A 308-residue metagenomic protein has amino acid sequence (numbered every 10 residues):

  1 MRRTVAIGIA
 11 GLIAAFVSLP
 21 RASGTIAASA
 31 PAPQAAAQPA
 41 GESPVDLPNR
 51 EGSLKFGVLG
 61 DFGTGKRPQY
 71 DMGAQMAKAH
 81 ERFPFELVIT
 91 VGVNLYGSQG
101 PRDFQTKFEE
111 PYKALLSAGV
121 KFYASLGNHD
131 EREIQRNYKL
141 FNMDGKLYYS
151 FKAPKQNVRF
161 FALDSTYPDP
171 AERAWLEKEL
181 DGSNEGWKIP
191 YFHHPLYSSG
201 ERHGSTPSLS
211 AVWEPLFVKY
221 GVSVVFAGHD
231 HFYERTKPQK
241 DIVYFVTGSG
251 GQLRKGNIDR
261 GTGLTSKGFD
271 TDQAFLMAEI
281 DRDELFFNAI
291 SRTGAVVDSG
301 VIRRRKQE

Functional and structural regions predicted by a protein language model:
M1-L87, E110-A124, G145-S150, K188 (+1 more regions): Acidic, histidine-bearing metal-coordination/catalytic regions of metal-dependent phosphoesterases
P39-R50, K55, A77, Y96-K188 (+2 more regions): Extended active-site neighborhood of metal-dependent phosphoesterases/phosphodiesterases
V58, I89-G92, S198: Short, basic, glycine/proline-bearing loop/turn elements
L59-F62, L163-T166, P195: Short strand-loop junctions, especially beta-strand C-caps/beta-turns that link beta-sheets to coils or alpha-helices
G60-D61, G92-V93, F192, G228: Active-site flanking residues adjacent to catalytic metal/cofactor-binding acidic residues
F192-P195, H229-D230, I290: Short, well-ordered beta-to-alpha junction loops that form the rim of enzyme active sites and present histidine/acidic
